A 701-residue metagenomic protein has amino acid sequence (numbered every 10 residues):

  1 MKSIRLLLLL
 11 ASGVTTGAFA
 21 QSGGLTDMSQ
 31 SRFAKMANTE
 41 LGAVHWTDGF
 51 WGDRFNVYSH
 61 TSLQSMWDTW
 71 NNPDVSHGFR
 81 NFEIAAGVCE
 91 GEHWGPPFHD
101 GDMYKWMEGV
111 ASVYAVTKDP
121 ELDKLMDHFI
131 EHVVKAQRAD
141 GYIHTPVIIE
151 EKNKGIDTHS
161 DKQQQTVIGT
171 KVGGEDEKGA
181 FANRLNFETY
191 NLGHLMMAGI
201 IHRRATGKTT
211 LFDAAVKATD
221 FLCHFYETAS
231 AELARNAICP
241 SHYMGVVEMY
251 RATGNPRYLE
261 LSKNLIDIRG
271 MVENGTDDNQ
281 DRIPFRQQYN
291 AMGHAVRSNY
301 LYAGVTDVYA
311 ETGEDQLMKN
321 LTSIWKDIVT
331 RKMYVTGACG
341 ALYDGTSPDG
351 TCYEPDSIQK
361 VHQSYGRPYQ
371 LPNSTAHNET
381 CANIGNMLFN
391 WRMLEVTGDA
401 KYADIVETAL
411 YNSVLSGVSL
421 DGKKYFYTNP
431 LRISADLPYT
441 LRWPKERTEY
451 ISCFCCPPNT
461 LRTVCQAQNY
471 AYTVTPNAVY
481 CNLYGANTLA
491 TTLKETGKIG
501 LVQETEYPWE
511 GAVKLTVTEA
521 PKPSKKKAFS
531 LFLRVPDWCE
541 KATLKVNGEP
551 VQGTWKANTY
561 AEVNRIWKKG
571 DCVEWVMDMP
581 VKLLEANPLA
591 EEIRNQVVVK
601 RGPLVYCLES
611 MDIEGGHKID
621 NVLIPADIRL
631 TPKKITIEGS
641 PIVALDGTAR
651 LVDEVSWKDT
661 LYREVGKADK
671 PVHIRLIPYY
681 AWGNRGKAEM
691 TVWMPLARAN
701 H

Functional and structural regions predicted by a protein language model:
M1-G23: Bacterial Sec-dependent N-terminal signal peptides
Q21-D102, D127-G169: Low-complexity, Ser/Thr/Pro/Gly-enriched N-terminal "stalk/linker" regions
G23, A86-M103, D119, I156-T158 (+7 more regions): Solvent-exposed loop and edge beta-strand segments that line ligand/cofactor-binding and catalytic clefts
G23, P73, S262, L321 (+5 more regions): C-terminal beta-rich recognition modules with glycine/proline-rich loops and embedded aromatic residues
G49-D53, V57, M107-P120, G193-K208 (+6 more regions): Well-ordered alpha-helical scaffold segments within catalytic/enzyme domains
A86-P96, Y114-P240, M244-T276: Extended ligand-binding groove/face enriched in aromatic
A310-R331, L371-K423: Catalytic-core region of carbohydrate-active enzymes that cleave or remodel glycosidic bonds
C539-N564, L583-L589: Solvent-exposed beta-strand/loop surfaces of large extracellular or lumenal domains
